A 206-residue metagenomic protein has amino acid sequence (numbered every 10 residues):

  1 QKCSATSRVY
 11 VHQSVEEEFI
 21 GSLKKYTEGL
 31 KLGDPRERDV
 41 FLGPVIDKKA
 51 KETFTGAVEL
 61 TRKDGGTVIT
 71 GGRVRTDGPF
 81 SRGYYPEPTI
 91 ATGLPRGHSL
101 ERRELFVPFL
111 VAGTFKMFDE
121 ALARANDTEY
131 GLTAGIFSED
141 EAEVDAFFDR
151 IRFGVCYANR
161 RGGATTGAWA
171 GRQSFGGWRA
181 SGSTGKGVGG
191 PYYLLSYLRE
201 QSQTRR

Functional and structural regions predicted by a protein language model:
Q1-C3, R8, Q13, T70 (+3 more regions): Conserved NAD(P)+-binding/catalytic subdomain of aldehyde/semialdehyde dehydrogenases
Q1-R8, K24-G56, R73-Y85, R102-V107 (+1 more regions): Flexible, acidic loop-helix segments that line cofactor/substrate-binding pockets
R8-V15, I90, S183: Short beta-strand and adjoining strand-loop segment in the mid-core of the Rossmann-like NAD(P)-dependent dehydrogenase
H12, L23, T61, P108 (+1 more regions): Residue-level signal for inorganic ion chemistry
Q13, G72-R73, N159-G162: Short secondary-structure boundary segments
Q13-K31, L195-S202: Conserved core segment of the aminotransferase class I/II
K31, G43, V58, S81-R206: Conserved C-terminal structural/oligomerization subdomain of aldehyde/semialdehyde dehydrogenase
A57-G65: Helical element adjacent to the flavin cofactor pocket in flavoenzyme catalytic cores
